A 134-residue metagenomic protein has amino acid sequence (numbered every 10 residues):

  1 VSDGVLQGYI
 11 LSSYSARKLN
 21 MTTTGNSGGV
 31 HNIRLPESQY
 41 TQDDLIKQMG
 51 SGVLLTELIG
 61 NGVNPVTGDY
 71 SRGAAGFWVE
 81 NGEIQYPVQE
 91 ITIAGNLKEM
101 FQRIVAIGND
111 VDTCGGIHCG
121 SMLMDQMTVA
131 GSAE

Functional and structural regions predicted by a protein language model:
V1-E134: Dual-mode signal for accessory low-complexity, basic/Gly-rich regions
